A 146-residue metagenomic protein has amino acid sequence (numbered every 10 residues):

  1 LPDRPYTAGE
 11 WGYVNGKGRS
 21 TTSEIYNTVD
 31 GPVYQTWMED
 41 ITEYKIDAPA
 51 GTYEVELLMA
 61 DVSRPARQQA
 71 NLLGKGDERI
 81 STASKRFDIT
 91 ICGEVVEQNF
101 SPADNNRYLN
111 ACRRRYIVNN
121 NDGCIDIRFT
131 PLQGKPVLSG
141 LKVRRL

Functional and structural regions predicted by a protein language model:
L1-L146: Compositionally biased, intrinsically disordered or flexible polar/acidic segments
